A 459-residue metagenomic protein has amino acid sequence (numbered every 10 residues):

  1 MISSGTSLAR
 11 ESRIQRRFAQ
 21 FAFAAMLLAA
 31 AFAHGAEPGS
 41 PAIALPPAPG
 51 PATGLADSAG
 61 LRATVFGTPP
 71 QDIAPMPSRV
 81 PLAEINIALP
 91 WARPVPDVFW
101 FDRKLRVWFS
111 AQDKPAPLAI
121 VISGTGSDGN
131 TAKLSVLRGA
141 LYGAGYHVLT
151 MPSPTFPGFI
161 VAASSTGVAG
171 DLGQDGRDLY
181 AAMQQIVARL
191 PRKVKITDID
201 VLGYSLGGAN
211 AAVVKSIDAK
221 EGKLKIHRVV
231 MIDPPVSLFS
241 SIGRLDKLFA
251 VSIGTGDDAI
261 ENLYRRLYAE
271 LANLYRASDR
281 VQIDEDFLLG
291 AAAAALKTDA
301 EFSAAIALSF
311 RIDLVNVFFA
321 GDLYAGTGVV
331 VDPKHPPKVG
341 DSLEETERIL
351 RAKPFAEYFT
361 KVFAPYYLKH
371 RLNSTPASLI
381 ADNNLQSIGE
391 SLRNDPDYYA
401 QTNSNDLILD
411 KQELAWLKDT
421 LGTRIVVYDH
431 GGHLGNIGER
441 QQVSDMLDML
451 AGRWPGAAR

Functional and structural regions predicted by a protein language model:
A63-Q112: N-terminal cap/lid segment of alpha/beta-hydrolase-fold proteins
Q112-P152, F156: Short, surface-exposed "cap/lid" segments of acyl-processing enzymes
G126-S127, S153-Q174: Cap/lid segment of the alpha/beta-hydrolase catalytic domain
A169-L190: Alpha/beta-hydrolase active-site loop
I217-S342: Alpha/beta-hydrolase-fold enzymes
A400-T402: Short beta-strand/loop motif that positions the catalytic acidic residue of the alpha/beta-hydrolase fold
L407-Q412: Conserved alpha/beta-hydrolase "acid-adjacent" motif
G431-Q441: Catalytic histidine-centered segment of alpha/beta-hydrolase-like enzymes
